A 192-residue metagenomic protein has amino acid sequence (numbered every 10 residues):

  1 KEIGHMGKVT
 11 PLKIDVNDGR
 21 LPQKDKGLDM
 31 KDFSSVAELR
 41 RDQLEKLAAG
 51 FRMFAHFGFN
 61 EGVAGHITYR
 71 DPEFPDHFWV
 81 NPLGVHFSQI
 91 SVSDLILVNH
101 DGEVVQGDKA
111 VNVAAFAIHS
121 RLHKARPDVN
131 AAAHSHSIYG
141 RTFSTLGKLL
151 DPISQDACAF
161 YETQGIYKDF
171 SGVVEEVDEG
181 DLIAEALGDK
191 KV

Functional and structural regions predicted by a protein language model:
E2-H5: Extreme N-terminal basic, low-complexity initiation segments that serve as generic localization/processing leaders
G7-V192: Glycine-rich flexible loops
